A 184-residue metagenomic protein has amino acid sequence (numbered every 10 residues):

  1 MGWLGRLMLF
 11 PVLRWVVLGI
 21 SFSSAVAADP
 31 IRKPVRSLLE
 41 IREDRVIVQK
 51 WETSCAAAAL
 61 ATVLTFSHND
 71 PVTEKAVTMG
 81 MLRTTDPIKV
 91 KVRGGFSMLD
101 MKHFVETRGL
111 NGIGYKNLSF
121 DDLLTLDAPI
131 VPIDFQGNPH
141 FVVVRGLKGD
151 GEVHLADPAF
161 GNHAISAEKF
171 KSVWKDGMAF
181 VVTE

Functional and structural regions predicted by a protein language model:
M1-L9: N-terminal secretory signal peptides that target proteins for export/translocation
F10-S24: Bacterial N-terminal signal peptides
D29-E40, V46, M79-T183: Conserved active-site-adjacent core of cysteine acyl-enzyme catalytic domains
K50-T65, R93-V105: Active-site nucleophilic cysteine motif
A57-I88: Early exported N-terminus immediately downstream of N-terminal targeting peptides
